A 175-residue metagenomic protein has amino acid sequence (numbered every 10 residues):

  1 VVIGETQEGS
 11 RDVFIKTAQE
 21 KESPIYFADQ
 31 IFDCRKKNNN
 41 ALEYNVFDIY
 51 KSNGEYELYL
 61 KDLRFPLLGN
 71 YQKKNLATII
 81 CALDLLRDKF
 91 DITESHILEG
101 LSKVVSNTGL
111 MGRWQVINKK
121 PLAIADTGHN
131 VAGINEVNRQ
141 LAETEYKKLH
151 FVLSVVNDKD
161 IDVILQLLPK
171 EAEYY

Functional and structural regions predicted by a protein language model:
V1-E57, I80-S95: Acidic, Mg2+-coordinating active-site environments of NTP-dependent enzymes
N53-Y174: Nucleotide phosphate-binding/pyrophosphate-handling subdomain across enzymes that bind or process nucleotide phosphates
